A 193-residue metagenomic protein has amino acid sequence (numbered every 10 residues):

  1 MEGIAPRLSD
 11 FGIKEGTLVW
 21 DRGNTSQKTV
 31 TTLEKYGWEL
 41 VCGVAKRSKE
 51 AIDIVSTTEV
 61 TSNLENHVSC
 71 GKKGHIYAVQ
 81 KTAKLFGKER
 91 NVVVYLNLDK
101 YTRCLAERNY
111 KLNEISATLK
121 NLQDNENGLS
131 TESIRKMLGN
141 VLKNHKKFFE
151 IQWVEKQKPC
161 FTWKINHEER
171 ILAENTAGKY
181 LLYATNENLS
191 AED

Functional and structural regions predicted by a protein language model:
M1-D193: Anion-binding and metal-coordination hotspots
